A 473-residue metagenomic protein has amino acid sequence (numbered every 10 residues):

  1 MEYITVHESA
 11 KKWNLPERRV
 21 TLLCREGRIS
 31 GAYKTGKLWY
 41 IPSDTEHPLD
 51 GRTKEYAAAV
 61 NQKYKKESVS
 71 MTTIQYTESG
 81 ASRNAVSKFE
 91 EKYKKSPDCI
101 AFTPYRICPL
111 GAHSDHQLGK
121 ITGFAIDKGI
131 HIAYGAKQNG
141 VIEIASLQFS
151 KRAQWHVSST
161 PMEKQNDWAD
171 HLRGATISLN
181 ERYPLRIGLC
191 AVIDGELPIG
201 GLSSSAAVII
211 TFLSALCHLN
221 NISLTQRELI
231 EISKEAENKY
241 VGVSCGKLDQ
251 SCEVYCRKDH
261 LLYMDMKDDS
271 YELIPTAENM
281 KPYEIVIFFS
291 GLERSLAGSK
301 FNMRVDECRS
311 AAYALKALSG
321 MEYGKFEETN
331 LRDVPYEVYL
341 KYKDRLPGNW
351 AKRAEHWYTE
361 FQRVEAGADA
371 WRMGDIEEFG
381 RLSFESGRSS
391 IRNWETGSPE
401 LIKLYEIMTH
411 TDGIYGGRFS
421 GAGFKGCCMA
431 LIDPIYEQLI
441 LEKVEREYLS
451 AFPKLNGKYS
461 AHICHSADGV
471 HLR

Functional and structural regions predicted by a protein language model:
M1-R19: Polyanion-binding surface elements
N14-Y40: Major-groove DNA-recognition helix of helix-turn-helix-type DNA-binding domains
S43-S70: A short, Lys/Arg-enriched interface patch at domain edges and termini
S70-R106, L110, H131, G135-Q165 (+2 more regions): C-terminal nucleotide
A125, L202-I222, M429-D433: DPxDG-like acidic metal-binding loop motif
E143-A145, G188-G195, L224-E237, G380-F384 (+1 more regions): Beta-strand segments within the central parallel beta-sheet cores of soluble alpha/beta enzyme folds
E181-C190, L216-I232, P434-E447, A451-L455: Phosphate-handling active-site elements
S223-Y271, G417-S420, I463, A467-D468: Alpha/beta catalytic cores of group-transfer enzymes, especially the acyltransferase/condensing modules of polyketide
